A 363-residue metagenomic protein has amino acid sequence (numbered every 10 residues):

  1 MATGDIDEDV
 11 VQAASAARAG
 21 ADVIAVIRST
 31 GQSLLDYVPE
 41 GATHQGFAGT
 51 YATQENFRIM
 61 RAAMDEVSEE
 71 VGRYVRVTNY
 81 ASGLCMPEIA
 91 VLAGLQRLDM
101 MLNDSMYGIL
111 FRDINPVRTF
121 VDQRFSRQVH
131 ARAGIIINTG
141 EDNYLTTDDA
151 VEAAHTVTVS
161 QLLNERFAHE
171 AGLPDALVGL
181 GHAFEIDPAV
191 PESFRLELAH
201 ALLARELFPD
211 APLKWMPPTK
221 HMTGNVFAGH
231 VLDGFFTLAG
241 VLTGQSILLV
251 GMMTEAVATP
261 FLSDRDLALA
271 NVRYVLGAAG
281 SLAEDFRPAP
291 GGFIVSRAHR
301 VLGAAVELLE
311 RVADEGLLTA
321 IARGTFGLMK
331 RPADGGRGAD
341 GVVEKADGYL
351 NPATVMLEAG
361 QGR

Functional and structural regions predicted by a protein language model:
M1-R18, D22-R363: Anaerobic metallocofactor- and corrinoid-dependent redox/one-carbon enzyme cores, especially those from methanogenesis
